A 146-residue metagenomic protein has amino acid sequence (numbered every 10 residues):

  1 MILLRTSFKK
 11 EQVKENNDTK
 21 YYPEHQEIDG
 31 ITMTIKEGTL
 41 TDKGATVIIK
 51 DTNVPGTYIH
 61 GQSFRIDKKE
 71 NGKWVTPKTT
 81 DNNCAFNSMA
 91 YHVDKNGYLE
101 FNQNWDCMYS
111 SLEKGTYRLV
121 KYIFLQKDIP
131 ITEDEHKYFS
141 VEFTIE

Functional and structural regions predicted by a protein language model:
I2-T79, N87, Y122-E146: Primarily secretory-pathway and cell-envelope proteins
T80-D128: Short, solvent-exposed, Trp/other aromatic-anchored flexible loops in extracytoplasmic proteins
